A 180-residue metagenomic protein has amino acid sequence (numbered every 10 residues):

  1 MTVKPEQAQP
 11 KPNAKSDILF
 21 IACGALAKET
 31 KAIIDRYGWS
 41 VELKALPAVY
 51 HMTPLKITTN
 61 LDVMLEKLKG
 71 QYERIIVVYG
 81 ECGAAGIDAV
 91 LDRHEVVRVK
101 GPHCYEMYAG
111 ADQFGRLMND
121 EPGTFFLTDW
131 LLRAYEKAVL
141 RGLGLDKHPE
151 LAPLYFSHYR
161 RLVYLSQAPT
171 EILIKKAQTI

Functional and structural regions predicted by a protein language model:
T2-Y37: N-terminal basic/disordered segments at the start of proteins
L19, R74-I76, R161: Structural motif
I21-K28, Y50-H51, I76-D88, P102-Y105 (+2 more regions): Gly/Ser/Thr-rich loops at beta-strand to alpha-helix junctions that form or flank small-molecule/cofactor-binding
T30-R36, I87-D92, I174-I180: Short, aromatic/basic amphipathic alpha-helical patches
S40-I57: A short beta-strand-loop structural module common to alpha/beta enzyme folds
T59-Q71: Short, well-structured alpha-helical segments in soluble
G86-K137: Long, charge-dense
N119-Q178: A conserved mid-domain beta-alpha-beta active-site/ligand-binding segment of alpha/beta enzyme cores
